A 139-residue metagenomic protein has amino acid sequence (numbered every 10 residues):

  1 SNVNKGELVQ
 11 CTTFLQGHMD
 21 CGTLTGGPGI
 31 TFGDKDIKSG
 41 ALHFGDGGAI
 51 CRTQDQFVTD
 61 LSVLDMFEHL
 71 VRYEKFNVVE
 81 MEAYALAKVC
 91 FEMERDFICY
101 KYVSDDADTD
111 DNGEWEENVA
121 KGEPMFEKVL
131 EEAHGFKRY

Functional and structural regions predicted by a protein language model:
S1-Y139: Glycine-rich phosphate- or other oxyanion-binding loops that anchor nucleotides, phosphorylated ligands
